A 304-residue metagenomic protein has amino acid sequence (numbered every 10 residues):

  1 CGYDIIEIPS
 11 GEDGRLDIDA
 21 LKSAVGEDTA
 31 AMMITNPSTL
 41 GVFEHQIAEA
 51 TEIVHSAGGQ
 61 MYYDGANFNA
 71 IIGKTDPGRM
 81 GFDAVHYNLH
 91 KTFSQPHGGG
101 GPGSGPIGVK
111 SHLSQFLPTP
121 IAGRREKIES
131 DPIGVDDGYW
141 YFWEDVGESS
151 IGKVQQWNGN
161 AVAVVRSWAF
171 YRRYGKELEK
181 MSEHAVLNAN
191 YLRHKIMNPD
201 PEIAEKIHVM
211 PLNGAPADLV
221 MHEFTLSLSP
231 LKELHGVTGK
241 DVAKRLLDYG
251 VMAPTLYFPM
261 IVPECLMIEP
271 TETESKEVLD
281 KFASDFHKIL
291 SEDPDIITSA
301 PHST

Functional and structural regions predicted by a protein language model:
C1-Y141, S149, G236-V237, E264: Conserved PLP-enzyme active-site core in the AAT-like
E7, M32-M33, V42-H45, Q95-H97 (+5 more regions): Extended hydrophobic-aromatic, low-complexity segments
E12, S38, R173-E177, P230-K232 (+1 more regions): A generic structural motif
S23, H45-S56, L187, Y191 (+3 more regions): Alpha-helical scaffolding segments of alpha/beta enzyme cores, especially the outer helices of TIM-barrel or partial
G78, A84-S229: Active-site C-terminal subdomain of aminotransferase-like
K206-Y249, M260, E264-D280: Conserved PLP-binding catalytic core of the aspartate aminotransferase-like
D248-A253, F286-P294: A common structural junction motif
S284, E292-T304: Flexible inter-domain linker/hinge segments
